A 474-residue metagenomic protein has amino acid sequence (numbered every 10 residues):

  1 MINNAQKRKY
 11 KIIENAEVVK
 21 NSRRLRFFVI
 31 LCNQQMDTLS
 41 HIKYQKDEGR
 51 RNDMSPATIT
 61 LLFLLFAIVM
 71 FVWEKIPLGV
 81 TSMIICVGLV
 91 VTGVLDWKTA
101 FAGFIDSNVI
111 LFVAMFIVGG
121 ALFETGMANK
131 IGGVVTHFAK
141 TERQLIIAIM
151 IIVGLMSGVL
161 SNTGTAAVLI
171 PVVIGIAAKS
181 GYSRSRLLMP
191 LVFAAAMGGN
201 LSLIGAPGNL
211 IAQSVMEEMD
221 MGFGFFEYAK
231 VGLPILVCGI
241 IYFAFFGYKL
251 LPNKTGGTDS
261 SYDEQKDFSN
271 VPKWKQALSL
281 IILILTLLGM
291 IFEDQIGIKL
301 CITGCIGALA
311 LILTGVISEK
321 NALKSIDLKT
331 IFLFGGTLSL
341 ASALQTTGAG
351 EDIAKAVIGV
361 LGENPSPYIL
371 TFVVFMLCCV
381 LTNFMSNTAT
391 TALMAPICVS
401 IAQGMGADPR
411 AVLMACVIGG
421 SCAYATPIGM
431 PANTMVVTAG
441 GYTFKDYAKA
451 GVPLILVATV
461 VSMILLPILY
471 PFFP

Functional and structural regions predicted by a protein language model:
M1-I12: N-terminal, intrinsically disordered charge-dense segments
Y10, N21, F27-F28, Y44: Aromatic (phenylalanine/tyrosine) cluster motif
N15-V19: Targeting/processing segments of secretory and organellar proteins
I30, D37-V113, I117, K230-K355 (+4 more regions): Hydrophobic transmembrane alpha-helices of multi-pass small-molecule transporters
I59, K179-F193, G199-I211, V215-S269 (+1 more regions): Juxtamembrane and boundary regions of transmembrane helices in multi-pass small-molecule transporters and channels
A67-I76, I152-N162, F193-I204, G289-Q295 (+2 more regions): Transmembrane alpha-helix interface/packing and boundary motifs in multi-pass membrane proteins, characterized by
V80, V87, V91-S183, S325-T330 (+1 more regions): Membrane-embedded alpha-helical segments and adjacent helix-loop junctions characteristic of multi-pass solute
W97, R184, F225, L300 (+3 more regions): Alpha-helix N-cap/start motif
